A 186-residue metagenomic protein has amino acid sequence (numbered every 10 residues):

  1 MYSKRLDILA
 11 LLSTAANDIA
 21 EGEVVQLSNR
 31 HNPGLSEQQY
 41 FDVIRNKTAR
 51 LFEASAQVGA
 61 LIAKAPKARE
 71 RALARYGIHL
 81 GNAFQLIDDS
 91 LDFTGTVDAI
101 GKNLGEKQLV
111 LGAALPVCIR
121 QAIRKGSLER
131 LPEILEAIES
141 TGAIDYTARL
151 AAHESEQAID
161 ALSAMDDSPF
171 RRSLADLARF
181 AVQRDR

Functional and structural regions predicted by a protein language model:
M1-R186: All-alpha prenyltransferase/terpene-synthase fold signal
